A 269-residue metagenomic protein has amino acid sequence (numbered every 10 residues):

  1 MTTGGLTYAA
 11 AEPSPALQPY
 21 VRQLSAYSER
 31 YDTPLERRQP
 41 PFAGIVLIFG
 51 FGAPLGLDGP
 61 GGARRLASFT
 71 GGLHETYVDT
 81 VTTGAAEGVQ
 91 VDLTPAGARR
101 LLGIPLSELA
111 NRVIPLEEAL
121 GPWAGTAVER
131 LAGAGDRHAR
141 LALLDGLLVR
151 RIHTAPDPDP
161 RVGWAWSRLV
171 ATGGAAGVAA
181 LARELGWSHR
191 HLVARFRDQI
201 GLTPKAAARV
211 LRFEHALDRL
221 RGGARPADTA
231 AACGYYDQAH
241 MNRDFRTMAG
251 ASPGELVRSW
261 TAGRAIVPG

Functional and structural regions predicted by a protein language model:
M1-H189, Q199-P204, D218-R221, R225-A239 (+1 more regions): Alpha-helical bundle regulatory/interaction domains
F196, A208, F245-R246, V257: DNA major-groove recognition helix of helix-turn-helix
